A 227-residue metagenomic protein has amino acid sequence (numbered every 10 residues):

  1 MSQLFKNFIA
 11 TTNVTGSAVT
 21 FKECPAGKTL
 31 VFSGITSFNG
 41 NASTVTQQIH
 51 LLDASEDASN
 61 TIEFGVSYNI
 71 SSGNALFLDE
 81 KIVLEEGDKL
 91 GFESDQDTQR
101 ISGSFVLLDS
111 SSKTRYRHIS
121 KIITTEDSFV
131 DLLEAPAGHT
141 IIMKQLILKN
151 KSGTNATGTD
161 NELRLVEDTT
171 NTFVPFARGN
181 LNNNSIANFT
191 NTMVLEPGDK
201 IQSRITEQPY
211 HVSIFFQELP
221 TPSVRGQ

Functional and structural regions predicted by a protein language model:
M1-L30, G34, F38-G40, S55 (+4 more regions): C-terminal interaction-tip segments
A18, K22, Q47, A54 (+7 more regions): Intrinsically disordered, low-complexity repeat tracts enriched in Pro/Ser/Thr
C24-A26, L76, V83, V130 (+5 more regions): Low-complexity, intrinsically disordered tandem-repeat tracts enriched in small residues
L30, T44, E85-G87, I141-M143 (+1 more regions): Short connector loops at helix/strand junctions that flank enzyme active sites, especially segments positioning acidic
A42-V66, G153-A177: Short, surface-exposed beta-strand/strand-loop-strand elements in extracellular ectodomains
T44, N60, R100, V106 (+4 more regions): Extracytoplasmic low-complexity repetitive segments enriched in small/polar residues
S55-G87, T170-K200: Intrinsically disordered, low-complexity Pro/Gly/Ser/Thr-rich segments with frequent PxxP/GP/PP motifs and embedded
